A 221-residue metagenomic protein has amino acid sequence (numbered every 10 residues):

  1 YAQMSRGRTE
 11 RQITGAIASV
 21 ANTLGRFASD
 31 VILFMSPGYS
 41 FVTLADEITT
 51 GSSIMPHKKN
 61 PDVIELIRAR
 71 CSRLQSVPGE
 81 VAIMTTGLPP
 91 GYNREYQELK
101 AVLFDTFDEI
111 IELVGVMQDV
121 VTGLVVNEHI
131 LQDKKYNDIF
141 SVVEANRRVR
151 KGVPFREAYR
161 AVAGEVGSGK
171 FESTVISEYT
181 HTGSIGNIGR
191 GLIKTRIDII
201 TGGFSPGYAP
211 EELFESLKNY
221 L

Functional and structural regions predicted by a protein language model:
Y1-M84: Internal glycine-rich alpha/beta core junctions
S40, M55-L221: Glycine-rich cofactor/substrate-binding loops
